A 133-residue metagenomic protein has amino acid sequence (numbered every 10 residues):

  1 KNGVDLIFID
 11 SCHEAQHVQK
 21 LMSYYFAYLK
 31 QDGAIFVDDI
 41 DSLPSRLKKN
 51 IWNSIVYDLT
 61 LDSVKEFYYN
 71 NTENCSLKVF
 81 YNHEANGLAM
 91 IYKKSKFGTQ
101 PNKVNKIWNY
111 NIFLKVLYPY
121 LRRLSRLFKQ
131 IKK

Functional and structural regions predicted by a protein language model:
K1-I7: A short acidic, Gly/Pro-enriched loop at the edge of an enzyme's catalytic core that lines a small-molecule cofactor
D10: Active-site residues of response regulator receiver
A15-K132: C-terminal substrate-binding/active-site "lid" region of AdoMet-derived donor-dependent transferases
